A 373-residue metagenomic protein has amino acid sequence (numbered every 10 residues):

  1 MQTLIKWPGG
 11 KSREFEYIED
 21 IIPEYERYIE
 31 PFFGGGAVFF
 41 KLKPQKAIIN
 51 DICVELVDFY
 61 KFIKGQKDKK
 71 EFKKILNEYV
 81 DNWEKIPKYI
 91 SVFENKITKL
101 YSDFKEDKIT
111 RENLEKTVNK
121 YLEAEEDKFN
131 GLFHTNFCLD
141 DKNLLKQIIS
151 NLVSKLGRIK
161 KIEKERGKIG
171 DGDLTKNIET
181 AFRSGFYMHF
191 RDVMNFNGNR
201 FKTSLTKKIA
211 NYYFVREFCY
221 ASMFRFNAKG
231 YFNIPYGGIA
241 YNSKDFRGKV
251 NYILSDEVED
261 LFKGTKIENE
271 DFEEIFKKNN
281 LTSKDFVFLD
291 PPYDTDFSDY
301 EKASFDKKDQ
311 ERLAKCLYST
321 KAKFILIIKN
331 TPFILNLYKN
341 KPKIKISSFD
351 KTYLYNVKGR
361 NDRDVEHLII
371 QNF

Functional and structural regions predicted by a protein language model:
M1-R27, F32, A37-V38, L42: S-adenosyl-L-methionine
K11, E270-E274: Conserved SAM/SAH-binding loop
E26, A47, F286: Hydrophobic "anchor" residues on beta-strands that sit immediately upstream of conserved functional sites
K46-L261: Class I S-adenosyl-L-methionine-dependent methyltransferase module
N50, E270, L289-P291: Active-site flanking residues adjacent to catalytic metal/cofactor-binding acidic residues
K70-K73, K266-E270: Conserved SAM-binding strand-loop segment of SAM-dependent methyltransferases
F276-T282: Short amphipathic alpha-helix with an adjacent loop that forms part of the alpha/beta core around
F288, D294-F373: Long, positively charged, glycine-interspersed low-complexity recognition regions
